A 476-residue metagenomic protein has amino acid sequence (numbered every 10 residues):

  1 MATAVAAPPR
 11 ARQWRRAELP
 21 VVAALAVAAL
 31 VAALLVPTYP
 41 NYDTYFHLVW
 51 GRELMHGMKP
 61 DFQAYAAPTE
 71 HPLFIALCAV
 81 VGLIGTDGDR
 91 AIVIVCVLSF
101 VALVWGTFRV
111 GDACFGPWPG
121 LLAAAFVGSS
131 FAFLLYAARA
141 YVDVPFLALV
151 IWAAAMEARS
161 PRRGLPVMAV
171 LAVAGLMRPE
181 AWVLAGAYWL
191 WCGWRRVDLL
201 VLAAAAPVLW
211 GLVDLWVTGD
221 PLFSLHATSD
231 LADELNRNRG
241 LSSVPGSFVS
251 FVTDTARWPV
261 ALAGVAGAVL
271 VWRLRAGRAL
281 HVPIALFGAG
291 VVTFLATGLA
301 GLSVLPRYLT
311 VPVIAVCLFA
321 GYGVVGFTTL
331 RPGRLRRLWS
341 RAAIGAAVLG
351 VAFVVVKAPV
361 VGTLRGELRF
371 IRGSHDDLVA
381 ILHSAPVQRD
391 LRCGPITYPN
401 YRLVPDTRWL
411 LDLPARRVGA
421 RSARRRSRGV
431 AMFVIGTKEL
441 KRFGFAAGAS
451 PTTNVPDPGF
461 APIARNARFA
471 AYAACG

Functional and structural regions predicted by a protein language model:
T3-V5, R159-A169, V183-V208, V271-A276 (+1 more regions): Perimembrane helix-loop-helix junctions
R15-R16, D112-A113, G193-V201, V265-G288 (+2 more regions): Membrane-interface helix-loop-helix junctions at transmembrane boundaries of multi-pass membrane enzymes, predominantly
E18, V22-A23, A169, V201-V208 (+3 more regions): Signature aromatic-anchored transmembrane alpha helix within multi-pass, membrane-resident enzymes that catalyze glycan
Y42, T69-P72, A91-S99, W118 (+4 more regions): Multi-pass, polyprenyl lipid-linked donor-dependent membrane glycosyltransferases
F46, A185-G186, W194-V265, V291-T293 (+1 more regions): Membrane-lumen/periplasm interface segments of specific transmembrane helices in polyprenyl phosphate-linked
I94-F115: Transmembrane-helix motifs of polytopic, lipid-linked glycan transferases
Y136-A137, D143, L302-R334: Hydrophobic/aromatic-rich transmembrane helices and adjacent perimembrane loops
A346-P405, L410, G419, A423: Membrane-embedded, lumen/periplasm-facing catalytic core of multi-pass transferases that use lipid-linked donors
